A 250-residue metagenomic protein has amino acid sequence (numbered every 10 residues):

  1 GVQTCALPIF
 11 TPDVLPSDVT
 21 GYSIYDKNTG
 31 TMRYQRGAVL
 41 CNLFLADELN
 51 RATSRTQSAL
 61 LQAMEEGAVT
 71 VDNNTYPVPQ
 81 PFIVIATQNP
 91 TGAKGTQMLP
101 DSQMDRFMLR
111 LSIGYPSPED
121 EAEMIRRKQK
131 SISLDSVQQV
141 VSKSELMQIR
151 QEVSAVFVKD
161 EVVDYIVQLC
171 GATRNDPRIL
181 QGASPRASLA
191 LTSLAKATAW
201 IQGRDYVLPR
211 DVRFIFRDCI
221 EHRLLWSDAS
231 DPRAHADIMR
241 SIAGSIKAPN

Functional and structural regions predicted by a protein language model:
V2-L7: Short, small-residue-biased leader/transition segments that mark boundaries at the very start of proteins
P8-V14: A short hydrophobic beta-strand->loop->alpha-helix junction that borders the nucleotide-binding pocket of P-loop NTPases
V19, L60, F107, I166 (+2 more regions): Residue-level signature of catalytic and energy-coupling elements of molecular machines, predominantly ATP/GTP-dependent
Y25-L45: Conserved alpha-helical scaffold flanking the Walker A/P-loop in AAA+ ATPase domains
D26-T31, R51-T56, M64-V141, L146-V156 (+1 more regions): Canonical AAA+ ATPase core
D47-E48, A59: Walker B catalytic acidic pair
S136-L191: Conserved AAA+ ATPase small/helical "lid" subdomain
N175-N250: C-terminal engagement/docking regions of AAA+ P-loop ATPases
